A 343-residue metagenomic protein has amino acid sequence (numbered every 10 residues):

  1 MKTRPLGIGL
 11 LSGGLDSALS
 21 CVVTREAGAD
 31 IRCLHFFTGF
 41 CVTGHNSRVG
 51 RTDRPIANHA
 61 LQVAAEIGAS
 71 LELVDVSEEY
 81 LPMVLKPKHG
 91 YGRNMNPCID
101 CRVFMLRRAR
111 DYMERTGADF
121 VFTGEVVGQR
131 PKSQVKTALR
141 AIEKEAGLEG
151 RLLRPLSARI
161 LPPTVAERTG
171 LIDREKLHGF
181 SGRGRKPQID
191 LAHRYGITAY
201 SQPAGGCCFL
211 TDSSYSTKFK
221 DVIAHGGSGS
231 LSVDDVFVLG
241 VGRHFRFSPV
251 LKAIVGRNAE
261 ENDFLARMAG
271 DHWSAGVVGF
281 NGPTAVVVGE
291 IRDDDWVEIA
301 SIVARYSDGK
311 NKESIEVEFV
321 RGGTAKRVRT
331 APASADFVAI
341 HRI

Functional and structural regions predicted by a protein language model:
M1-R194, T324, A331-A333, H341-I343: ATP-dependent adenylation/nucleotidyltransferase module used to activate substrates
R151-I343: AMP-forming adenylation/ATP pyrophosphatase catalytic core
